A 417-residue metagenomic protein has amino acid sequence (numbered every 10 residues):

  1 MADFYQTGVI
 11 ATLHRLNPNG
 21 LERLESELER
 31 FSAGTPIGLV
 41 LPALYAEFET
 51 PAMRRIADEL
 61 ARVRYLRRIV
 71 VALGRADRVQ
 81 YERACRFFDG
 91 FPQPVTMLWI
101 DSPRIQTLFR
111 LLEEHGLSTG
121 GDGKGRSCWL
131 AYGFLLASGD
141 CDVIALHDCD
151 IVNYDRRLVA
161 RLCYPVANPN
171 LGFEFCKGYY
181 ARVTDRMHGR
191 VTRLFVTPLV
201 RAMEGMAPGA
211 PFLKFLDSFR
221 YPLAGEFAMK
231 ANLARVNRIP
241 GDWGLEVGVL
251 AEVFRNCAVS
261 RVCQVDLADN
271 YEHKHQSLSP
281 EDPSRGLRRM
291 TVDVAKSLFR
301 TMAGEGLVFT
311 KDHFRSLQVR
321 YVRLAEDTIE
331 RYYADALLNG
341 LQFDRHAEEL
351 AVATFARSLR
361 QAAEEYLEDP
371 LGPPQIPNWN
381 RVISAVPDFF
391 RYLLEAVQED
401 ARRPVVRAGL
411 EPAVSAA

Functional and structural regions predicted by a protein language model:
M1-N17, E82, P92, S277-A417: Terminal low-complexity segments of carbohydrate-biosynthetic enzymes
M1-R62: N-proximal low-complexity "stem/linker" segments adjacent to membrane-targeting elements
G20, R78-D140: Active-site-proximal specificity loops/subdomain of glycosyltransferases
S138-V152: Short beta-strand-to-loop acidic/aromatic patch adjacent to the donor-nucleotide binding site
V152-A181: Conserved donor-nucleotide/metal-binding helix-loop-beta segment in metal-dependent transferases, i.e., the alpha-helix
R182-R193, E204-E226: A recurrent flexible, glycine/aromatic-enriched loop bordering the glycosyltransferase active site that acts as
G241, L250-N270: Catalytic donor-sugar/metal-binding loop of nucleotide-sugar-dependent glycosyltransferases
C263-S284: Active-site donor/metal-binding and catalytic loop motifs of nucleotide-sugar-dependent glycosylation enzymes
